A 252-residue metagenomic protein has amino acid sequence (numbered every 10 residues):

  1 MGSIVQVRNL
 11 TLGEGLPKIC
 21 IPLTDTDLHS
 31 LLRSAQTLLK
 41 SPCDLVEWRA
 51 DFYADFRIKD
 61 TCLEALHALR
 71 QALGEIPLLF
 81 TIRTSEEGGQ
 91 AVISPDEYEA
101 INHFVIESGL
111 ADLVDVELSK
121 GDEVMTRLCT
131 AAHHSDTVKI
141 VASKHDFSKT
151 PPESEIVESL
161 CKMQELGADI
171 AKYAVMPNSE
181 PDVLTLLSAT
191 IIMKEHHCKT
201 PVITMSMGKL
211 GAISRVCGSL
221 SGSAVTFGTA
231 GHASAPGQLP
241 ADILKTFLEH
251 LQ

Functional and structural regions predicted by a protein language model:
G2-V5, T11-A132, K139, K144-K149: Active-site beta->alpha loop and helix N-cap motifs at the rims of alpha/beta catalytic domains
H103, L113, L118-Q252: Catalytic alpha/beta core domains of metabolic enzymes, predominantly
